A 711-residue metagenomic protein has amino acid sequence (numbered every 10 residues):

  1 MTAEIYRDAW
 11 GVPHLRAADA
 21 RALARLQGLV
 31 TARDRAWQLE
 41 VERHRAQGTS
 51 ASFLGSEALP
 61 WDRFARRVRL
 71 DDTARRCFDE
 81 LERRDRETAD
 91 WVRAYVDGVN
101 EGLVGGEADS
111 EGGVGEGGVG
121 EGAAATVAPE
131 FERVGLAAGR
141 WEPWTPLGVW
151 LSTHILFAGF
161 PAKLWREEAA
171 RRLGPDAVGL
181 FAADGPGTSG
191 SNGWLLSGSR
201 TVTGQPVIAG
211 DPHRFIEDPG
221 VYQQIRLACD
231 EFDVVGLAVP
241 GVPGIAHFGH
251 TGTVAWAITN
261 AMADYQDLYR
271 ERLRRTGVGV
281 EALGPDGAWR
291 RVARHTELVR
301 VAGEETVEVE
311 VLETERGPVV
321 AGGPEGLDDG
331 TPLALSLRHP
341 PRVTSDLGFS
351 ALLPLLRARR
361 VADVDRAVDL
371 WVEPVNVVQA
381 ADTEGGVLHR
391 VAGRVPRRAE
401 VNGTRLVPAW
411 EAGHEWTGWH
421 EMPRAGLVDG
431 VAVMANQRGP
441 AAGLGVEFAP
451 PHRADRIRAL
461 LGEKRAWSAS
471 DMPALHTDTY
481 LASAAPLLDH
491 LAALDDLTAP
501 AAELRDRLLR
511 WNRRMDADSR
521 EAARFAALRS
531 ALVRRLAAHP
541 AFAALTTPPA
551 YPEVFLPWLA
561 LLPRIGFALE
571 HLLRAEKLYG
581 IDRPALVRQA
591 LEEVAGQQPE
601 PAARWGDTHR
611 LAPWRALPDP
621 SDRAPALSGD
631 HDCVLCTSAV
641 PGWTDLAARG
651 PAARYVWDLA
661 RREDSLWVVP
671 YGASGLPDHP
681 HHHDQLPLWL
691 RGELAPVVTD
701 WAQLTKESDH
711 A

Functional and structural regions predicted by a protein language model:
T2-D218, G236-L237, V242-I245: Substrate-recognition/specificity elements adjacent to catalytic centers across diverse enzyme folds
D34-D90, R453-E521: Long, charged, mostly alpha-helical binding arms that flank functional sites
P60, S345-V378, T383-G385, G443-A492: Proteins synthesized as precursors that undergo proteolytic processing into mature forms
E80-G105, A123, S199, G204 (+8 more regions): Structured, non-membrane catalytic/scaffold regions adjacent to prosthetic-group chemistry
C229, V234-G244, F248-V254, I258-G413: Glycine- and hydrophobic-rich flexible loops that cap the catalytic core of alpha/beta enzyme folds
L370-K464, R529-L532: Hydrophobic alpha-helical segments
V446-P500, R583-A711: Terminal end segments
A526-G606: Charged, long alpha-helical assembly modules
